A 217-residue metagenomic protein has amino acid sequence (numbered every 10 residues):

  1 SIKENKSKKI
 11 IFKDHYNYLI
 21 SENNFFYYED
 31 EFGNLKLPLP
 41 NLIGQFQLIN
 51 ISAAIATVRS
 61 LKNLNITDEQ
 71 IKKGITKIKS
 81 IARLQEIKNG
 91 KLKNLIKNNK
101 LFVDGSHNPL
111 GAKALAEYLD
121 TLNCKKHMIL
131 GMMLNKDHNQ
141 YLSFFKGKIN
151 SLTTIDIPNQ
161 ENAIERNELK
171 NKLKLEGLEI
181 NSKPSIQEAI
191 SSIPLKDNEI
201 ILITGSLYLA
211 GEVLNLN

Functional and structural regions predicted by a protein language model:
S1-K36: Extended acidic/charged loop-beta regions that coordinate divalent cations and stabilize anionic phosphate/carboxylate
S1-K8, N23-N24, K97-V103, P109 (+1 more regions): C-terminal helical cap/extension that packs against the catalytic core of soluble nucleotide-cofactor enzymes
H15-Y16, H107, L130-L134, D156-E161: Short, acidic/turn-prone active-site loops that include or flank metal/cofactor- and phosphate-binding residues
E31-S151: Nucleotide phosphate-binding/pyrophosphate-handling subdomain across enzymes that bind or process nucleotide phosphates
S206: Active-site-proximal loop/hinge segments that shape catalytic or ion-binding/gating pockets
L209-G211: Short, active-site-adjacent cap segments at secondary-structure transitions
